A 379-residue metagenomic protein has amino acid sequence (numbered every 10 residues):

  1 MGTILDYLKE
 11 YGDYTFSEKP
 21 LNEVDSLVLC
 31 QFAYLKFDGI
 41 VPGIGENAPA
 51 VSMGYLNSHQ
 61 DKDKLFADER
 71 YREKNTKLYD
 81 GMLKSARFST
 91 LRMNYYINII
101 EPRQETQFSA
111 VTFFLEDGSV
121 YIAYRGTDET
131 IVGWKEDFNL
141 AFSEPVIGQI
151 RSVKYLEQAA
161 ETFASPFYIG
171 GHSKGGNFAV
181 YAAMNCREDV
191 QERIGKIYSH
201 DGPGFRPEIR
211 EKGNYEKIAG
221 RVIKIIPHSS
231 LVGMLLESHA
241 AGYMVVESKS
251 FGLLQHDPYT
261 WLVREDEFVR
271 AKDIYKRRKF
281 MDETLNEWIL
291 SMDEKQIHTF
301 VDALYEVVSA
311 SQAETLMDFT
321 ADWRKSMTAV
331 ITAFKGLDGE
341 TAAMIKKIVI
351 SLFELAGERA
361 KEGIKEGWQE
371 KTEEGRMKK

Functional and structural regions predicted by a protein language model:
M1-V24, L29-V111, L115-V120, Y124-A141 (+3 more regions): Alpha/beta hydrolase fold serine-hydrolase catalytic domain that processes acyl esters and thioesters
G170-G175, A179: Gly/Ala-rich beta-loop-alpha elbow adjacent to hydrolase catalytic centers
A179-E188: Short glycine-enriched nucleophile-adjacent loop and the immediately C-terminal alpha-helix near the catalytic center
